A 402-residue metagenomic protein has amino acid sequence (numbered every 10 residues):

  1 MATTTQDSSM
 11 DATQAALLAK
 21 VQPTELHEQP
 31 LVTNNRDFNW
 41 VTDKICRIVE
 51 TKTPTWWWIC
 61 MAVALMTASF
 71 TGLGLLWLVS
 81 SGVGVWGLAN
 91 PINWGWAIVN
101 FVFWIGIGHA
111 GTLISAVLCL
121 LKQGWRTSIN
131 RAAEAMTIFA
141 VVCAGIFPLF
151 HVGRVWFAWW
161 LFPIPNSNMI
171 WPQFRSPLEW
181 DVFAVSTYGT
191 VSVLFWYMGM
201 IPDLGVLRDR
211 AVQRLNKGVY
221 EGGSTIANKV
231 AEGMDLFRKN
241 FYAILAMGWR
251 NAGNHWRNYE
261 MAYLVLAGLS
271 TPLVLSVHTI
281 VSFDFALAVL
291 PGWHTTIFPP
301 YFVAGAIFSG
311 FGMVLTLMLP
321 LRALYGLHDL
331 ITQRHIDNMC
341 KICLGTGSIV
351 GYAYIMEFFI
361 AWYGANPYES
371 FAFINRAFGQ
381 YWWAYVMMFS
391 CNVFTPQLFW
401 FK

Functional and structural regions predicted by a protein language model:
M1-E28, F285-S309: N-terminal start-of-domain structural block
T3-N35, L76-W86, P91-W94, F101-R250 (+1 more regions): Transmembrane-helix bundle segments that line or gate the permeation/cavity pathway in multi-pass membrane proteins
E28, R36, W40-T53: A structural signal for the main folded, soluble domain(s) of proteins
E28-Q29, W57-M61, A97: Hydrophobic transmembrane alpha-helical segments in integral membrane proteins
R47-T51, W56-L75, N166-I170, F174-M388 (+1 more regions): Long, contiguous internal "core" modules enriched in hydrophobic/ aromatic residues
T71-L75, L149, F394: Hydrophobic membrane-targeting signal helices
I105-L113, M387-P396: Hydrophobic alpha-helical transmembrane segments
